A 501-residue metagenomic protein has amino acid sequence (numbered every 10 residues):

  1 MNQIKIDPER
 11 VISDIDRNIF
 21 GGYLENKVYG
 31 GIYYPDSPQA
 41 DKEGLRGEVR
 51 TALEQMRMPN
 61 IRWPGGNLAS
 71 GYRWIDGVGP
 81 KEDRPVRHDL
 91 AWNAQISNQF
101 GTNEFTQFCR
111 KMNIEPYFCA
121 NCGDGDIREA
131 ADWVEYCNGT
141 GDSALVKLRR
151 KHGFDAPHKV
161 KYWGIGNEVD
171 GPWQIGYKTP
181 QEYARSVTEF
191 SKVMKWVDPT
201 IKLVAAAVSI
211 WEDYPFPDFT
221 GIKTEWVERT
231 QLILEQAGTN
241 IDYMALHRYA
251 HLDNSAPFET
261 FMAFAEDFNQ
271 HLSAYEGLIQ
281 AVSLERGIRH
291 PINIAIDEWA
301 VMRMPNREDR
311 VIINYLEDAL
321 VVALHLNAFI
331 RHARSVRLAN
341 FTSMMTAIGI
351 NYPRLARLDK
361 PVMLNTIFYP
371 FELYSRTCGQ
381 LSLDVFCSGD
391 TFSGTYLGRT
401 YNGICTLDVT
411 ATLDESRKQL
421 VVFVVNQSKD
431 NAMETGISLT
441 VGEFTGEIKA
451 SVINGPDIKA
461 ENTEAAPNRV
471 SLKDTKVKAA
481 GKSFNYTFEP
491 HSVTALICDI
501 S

Functional and structural regions predicted by a protein language model:
M1-H251, A256, S273: N-terminal catalytic cores of secreted or lumenal carbohydrate-active enzymes
K27, A256, R289-V409: Aromatic/acidic polysaccharide-binding cleft in carbohydrate-active enzymes
M56, G101-P116, F190-T200, A237-N240 (+4 more regions): A structural motif corresponding to the C-terminal end of an alpha-helix and its immediate exit/capping segment
R87-H88, Q95, E189-K192, H251-E308: Glycoside hydrolase catalytic-domain groove-lining segments
D170, S209, Y249, A300 (+3 more regions): Catalytic metal-binding/acid-base residues of hydrolase active sites
G403-F444, A450, T494-I497: Carbohydrate-binding surface patches
E443-Y486: Acidic, Ser/Thr/Pro-rich beta/coil linker or hinge segments at domain junctions
Y486-C498: Short Pro-Gly-centered flexible turn/kink motifs
